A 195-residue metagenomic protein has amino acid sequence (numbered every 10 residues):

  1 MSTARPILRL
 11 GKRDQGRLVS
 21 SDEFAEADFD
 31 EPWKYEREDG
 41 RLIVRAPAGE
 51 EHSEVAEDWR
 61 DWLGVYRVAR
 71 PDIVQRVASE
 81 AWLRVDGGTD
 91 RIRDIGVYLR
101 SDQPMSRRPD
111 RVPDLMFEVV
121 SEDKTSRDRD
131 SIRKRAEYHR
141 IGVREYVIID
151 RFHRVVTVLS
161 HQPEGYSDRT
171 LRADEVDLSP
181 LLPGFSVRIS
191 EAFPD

Functional and structural regions predicted by a protein language model:
M1-D195: Gly/Pro/Ser/Thr-rich low-complexity, intrinsically disordered segments predominantly at protein N-termini
